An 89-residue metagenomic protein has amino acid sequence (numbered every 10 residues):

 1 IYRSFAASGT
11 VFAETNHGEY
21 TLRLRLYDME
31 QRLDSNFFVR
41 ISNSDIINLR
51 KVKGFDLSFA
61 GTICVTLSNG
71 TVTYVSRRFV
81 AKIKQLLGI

Functional and structural regions predicted by a protein language model:
I1-S68, V72-Y74: Conserved binding/recognition cores within well-folded domains
G70, V80-K82: Short coil/turn motifs at secondary-structure junctions
R78, Q85, I89: Charged phosphate-binding loop/patch that engages nucleotide di/tri-phosphates or the phosphate backbone of nucleic
